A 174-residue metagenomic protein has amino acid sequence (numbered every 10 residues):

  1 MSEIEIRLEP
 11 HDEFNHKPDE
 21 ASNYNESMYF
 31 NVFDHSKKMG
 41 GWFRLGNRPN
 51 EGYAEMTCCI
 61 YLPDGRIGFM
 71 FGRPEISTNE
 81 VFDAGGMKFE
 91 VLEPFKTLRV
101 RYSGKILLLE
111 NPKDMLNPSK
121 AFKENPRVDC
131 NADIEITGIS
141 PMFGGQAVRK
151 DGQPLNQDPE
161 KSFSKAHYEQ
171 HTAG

Functional and structural regions predicted by a protein language model:
M1-G174: Targeting-peptide/extracellular-domain and disordered-appendage signature
